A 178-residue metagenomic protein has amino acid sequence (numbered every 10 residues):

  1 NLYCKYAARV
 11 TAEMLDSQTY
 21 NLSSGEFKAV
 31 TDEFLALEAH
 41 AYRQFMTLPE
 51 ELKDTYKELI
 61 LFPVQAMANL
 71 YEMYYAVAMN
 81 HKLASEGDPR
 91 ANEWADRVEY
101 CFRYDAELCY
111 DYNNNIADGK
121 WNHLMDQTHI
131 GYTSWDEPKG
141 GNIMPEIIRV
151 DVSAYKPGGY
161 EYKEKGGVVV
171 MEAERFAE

Functional and structural regions predicted by a protein language model:
N1-E178: Catalytic domains of carbohydrate-active enzymes that cleave complex glycans
